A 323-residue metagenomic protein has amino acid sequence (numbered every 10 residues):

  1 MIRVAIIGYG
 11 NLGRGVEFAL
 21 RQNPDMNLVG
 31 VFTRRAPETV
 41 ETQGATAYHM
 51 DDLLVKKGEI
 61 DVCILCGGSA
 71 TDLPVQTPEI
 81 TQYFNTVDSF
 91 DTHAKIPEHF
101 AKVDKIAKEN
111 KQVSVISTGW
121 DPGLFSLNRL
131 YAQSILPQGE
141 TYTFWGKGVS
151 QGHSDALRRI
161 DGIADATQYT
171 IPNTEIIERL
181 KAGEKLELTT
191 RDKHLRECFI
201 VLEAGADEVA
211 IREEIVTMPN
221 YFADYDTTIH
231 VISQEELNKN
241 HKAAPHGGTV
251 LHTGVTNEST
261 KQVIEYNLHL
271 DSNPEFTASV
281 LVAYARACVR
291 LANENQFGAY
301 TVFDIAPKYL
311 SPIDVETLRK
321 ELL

Functional and structural regions predicted by a protein language model:
R3, R14-G15, Q22-L54, V149-A285: C-terminal substrate-binding/catalytic lobe of Rossmann-fold NAD(P)-dependent oxidoreductases
Y9: Glycine-rich Rossmann-fold phosphate-binding loop(s) that bind the pyrophosphate of adenine dinucleotide cofactors
L53-V62, A70-S89: Rossmann-fold NAD(P) dinucleotide-binding segment
D88-S89, S114-T118, F144, T167-Q168: General beta-strand structural signal in soluble alpha/beta enzymes
F90-S114: Rossmann-fold NAD(P)-binding glycine/threonine-rich loop
L124-E140, D155-D165, A287: Oxidoreductase and adenylate-handling cofactor-binding alpha/beta cores
Q262-L323: NAD(P)-dependent Rossmann-like dehydrogenase/reductase catalytic/cofactor-binding core
